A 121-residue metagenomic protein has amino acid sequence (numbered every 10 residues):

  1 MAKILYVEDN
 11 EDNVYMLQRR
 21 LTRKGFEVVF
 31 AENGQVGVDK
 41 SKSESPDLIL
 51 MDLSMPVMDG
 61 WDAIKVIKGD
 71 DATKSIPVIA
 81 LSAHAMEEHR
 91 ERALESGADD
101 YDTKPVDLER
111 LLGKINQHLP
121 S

Functional and structural regions predicted by a protein language model:
E8: Conserved acidic carboxylate
Y15-R23: Charged docking surfaces used in two-component/phosphorelay signaling
G25-E32, K40: Short hydrophobic/Thr-rich beta-strand motif most characteristic of the beta2 strand and flanking loop of CheY-like
E44-L50: Active-site beta3 strand of CheY-like receiver
D52, S82: Active-site residues of response regulator receiver
M55: Receiver (REC) domain active-site loop signature in two-component systems and cognate sites in sensor histidine kinases
V106-I115: C-terminal output helix
